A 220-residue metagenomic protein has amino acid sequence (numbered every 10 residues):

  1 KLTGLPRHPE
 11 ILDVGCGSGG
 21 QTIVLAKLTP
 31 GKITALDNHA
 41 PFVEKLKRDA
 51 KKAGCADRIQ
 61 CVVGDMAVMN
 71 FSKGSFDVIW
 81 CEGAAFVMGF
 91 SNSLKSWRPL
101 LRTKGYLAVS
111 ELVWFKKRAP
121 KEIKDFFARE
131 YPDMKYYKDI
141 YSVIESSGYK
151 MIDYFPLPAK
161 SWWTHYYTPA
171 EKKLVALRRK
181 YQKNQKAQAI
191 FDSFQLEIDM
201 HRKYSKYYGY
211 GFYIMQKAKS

Functional and structural regions predicted by a protein language model:
K1-R7: Conserved alpha-helix/loop element of class I SAM-dependent methyltransferases that forms part of the SAM/SAH-binding
L12, S18-V68: Class I SAM-dependent methyltransferase SAM/SAH-binding core
A67-V78: A short acidic, Gly/Pro-enriched loop at the edge of an enzyme's catalytic core that lines a small-molecule cofactor
V78-S91: A short SAM/SAH-binding and catalytic strip from SAM-dependent methyltransferases
N92-Y106: A short glycine-rich, Lys/Arg-flanked "PGG" loop and its adjoining helix->strand segment in the class I
L112-Y131: Short, glycine-/aromatic-enriched active-site segment of Class I SAM-dependent methyltransferases
D133-G148: Short alpha-helix
F155-S220: Conserved Class I S-adenosyl-L-methionine
